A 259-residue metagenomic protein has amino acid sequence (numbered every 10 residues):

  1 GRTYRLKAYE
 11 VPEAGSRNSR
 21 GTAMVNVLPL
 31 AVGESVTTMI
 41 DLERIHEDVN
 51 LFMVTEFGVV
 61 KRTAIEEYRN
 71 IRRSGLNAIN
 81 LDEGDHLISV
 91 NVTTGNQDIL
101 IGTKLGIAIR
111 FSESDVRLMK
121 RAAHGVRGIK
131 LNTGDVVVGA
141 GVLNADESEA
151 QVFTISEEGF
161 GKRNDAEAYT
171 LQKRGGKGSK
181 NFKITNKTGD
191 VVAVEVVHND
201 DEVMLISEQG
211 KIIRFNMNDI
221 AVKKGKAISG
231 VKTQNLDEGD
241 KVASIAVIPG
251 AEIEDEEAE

Functional and structural regions predicted by a protein language model:
R2-E259: Short, structured "edge-of-domain" segments at secondary-structure transitions
